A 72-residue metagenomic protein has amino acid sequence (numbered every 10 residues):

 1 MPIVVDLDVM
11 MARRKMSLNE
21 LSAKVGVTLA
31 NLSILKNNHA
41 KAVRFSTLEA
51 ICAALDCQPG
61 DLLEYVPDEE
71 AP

Functional and structural regions predicted by a protein language model:
M1-M16: A short, Lys/Arg-rich alpha-helix, primarily the initiator
D8, N19, E49: Residues within the helices of the helix-turn-helix
V9, L29, I34, K41 (+2 more regions): Short, charged recognition helix plus adjacent turn of helix-turn-helix-like nucleic-acid-binding domains
M11, S22, C52: The alpha-helix within a helix-turn-helix
M16-I34: Short alpha-helical DNA-recognition segment
H39-A50: Short, basic-rich loop-to-helix N-cap that marks the start of a DNA-contacting helix
